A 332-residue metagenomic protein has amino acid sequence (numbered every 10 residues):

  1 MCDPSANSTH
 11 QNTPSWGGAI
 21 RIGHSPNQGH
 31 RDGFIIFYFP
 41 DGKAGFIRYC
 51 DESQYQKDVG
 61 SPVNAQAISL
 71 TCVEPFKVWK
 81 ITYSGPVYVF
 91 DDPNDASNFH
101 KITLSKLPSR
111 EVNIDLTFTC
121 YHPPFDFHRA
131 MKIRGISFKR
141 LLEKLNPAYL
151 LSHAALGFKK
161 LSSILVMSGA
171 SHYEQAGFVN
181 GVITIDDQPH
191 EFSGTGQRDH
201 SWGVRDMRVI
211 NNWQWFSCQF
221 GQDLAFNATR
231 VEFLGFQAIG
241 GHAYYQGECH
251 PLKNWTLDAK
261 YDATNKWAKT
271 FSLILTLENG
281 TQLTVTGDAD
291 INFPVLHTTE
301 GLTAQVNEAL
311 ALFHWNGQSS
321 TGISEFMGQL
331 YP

Functional and structural regions predicted by a protein language model:
M1-P332: Structured soluble/peripheral alpha/beta segments that form catalytic or ligand/cofactor-binding pockets
